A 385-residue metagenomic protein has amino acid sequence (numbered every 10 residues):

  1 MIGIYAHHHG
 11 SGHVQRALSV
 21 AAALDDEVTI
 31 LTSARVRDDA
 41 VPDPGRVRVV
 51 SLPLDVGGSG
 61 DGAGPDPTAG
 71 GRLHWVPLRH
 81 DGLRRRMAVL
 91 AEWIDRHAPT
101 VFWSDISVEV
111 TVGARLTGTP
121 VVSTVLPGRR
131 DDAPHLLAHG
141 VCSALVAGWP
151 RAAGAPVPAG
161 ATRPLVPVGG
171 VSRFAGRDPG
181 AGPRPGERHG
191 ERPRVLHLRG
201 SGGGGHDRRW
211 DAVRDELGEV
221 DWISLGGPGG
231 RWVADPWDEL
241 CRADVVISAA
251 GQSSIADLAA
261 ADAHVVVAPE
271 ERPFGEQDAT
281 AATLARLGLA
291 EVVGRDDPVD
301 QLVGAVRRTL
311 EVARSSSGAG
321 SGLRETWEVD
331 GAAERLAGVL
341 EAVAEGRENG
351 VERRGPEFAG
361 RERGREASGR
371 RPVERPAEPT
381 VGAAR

Functional and structural regions predicted by a protein language model:
I4-L18: A short, glycine/small-residue-rich beta-strand->loop->alpha-helix junction that serves as a flexible
H7-H8, D26-L83: Conserved nucleotide-sugar phosphate-binding/catalytic loop shared by glycosyltransferases and other
A21-A22, G180-V245, I255, R295-D297: Donor-nucleotide binding loops and adjacent catalytic segments primarily of GT-B fold Leloir glycosyltransferases
P67-V101, I106-T111: Conserved nucleotide-sugar donor-binding subdomain of glycosyltransferases
F102-D105, P236-A279: A donor-sugar binding/catalytic signature common to diverse glycosyltransferases and related nucleotide-sugar
S123, H135-A147, E239-L240: A conserved, positively charged/aromatic
H139-G204: A nucleotide-sugar donor-handling region in carbohydrate enzymes
V303-R385: C-terminal amphipathic helix plus adjacent low-complexity, charged tail appended to glycosyltransferase catalytic
